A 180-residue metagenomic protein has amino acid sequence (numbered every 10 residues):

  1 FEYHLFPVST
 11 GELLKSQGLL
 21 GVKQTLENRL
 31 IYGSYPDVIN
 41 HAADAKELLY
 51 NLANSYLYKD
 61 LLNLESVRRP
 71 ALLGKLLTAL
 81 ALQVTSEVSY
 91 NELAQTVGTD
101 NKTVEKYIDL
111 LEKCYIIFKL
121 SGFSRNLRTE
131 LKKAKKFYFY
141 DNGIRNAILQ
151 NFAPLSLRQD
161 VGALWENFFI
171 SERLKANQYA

Functional and structural regions predicted by a protein language model:
F1, L19-L20, F152-P154: Short, glycine/charged-enriched secondary-structure capping and boundary segments
F1-G11: A short helix-turn-beta junction within AAA+ P-loop NTPase domains corresponding to the substrate/partner-engaging
E2, D37-I39: Phosphate-backbone binding and catalysis cores of DNA-processing enzymes
T10-L13, I144-R145: A generic structural signal for short hydrophobic patches within well-formed alpha-helices
L14-T25: Helix-loop-helix "sensor" segment of P-loop NTPases
I39, A43-A180: Accessory nucleic acid-recognition modules appended to NTPase machines
